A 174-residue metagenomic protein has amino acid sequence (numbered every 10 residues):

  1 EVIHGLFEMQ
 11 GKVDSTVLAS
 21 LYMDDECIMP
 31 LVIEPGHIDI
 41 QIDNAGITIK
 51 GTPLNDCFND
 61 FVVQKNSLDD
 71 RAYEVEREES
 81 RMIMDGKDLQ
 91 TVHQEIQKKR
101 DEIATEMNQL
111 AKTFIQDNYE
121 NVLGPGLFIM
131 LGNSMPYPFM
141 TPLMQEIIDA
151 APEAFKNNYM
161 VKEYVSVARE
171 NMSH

Functional and structural regions predicted by a protein language model:
E1-Q109: A non-transmembrane, solvent-exposed segment enriched in polar/low-complexity residues
F7, Y22, F58-F61, Y73 (+5 more regions): Phenylalanine-focused residue identity feature
G11, A19, I115, G124-P125: Small-side-chain structural scaffolding
Q109-I115: A short, acidic, amphipathic alpha-helical segment used as a generic capping/interface helix at domain edges
Q116-H174: Charged, long alpha-helical assembly modules
